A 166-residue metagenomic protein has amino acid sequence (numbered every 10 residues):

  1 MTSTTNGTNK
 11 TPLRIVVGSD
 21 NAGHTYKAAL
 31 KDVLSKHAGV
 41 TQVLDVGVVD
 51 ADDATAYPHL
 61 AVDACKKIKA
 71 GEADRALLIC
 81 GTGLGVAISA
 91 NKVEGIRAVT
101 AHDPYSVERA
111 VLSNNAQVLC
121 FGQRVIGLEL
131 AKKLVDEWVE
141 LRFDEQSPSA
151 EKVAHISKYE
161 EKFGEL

Functional and structural regions predicted by a protein language model:
T2-P12: Glycine-rich phosphate/diphosphate-binding loops that line cofactor/substrate pockets in enzymes
K10-T11, V16-T25, P104-L166: C-terminal binding/interaction regions
S19, D53, Y57, V99 (+1 more regions): Glycine- and other small-residue-rich loops at beta-strand/loop junctions that grip anionic moieties
T25-K36: Short, solvent-exposed amphipathic alpha-helices that sit in or adjacent to ligand/effector-binding or catalytic
V40, G95-I96, N115: A generic structural signal for alpha->beta connector loops
T41-A54: A short beta-strand-loop structural module common to alpha/beta enzyme folds
L60-V99: Helix-adjacent hinge/juxtasegments
